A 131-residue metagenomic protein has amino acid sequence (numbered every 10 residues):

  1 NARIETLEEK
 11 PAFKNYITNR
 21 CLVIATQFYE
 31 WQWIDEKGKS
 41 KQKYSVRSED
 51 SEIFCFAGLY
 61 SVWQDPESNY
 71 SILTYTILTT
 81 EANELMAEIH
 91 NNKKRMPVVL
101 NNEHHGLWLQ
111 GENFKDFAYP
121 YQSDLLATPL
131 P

Functional and structural regions predicted by a protein language model:
N1-P131: Short linear sequence motif anchored by a di-proline
